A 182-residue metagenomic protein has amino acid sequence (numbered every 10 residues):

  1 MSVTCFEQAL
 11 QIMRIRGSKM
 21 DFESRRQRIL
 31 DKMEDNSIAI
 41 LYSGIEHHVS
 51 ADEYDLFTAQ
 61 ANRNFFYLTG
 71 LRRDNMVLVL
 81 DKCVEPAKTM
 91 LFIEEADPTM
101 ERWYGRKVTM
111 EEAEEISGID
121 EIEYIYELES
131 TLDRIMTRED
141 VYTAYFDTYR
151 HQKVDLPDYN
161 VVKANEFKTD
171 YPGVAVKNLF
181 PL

Functional and structural regions predicted by a protein language model:
M1-L182: A composition/biophysics-driven feature that prefers long, compositionally simple stretches
